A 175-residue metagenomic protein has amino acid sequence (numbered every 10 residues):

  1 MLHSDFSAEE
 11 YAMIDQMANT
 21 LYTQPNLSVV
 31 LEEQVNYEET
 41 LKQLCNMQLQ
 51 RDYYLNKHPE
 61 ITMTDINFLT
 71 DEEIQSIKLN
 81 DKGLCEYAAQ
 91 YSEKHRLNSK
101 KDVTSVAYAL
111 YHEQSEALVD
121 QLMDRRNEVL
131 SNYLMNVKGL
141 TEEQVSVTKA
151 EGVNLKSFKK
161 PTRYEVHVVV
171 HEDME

Functional and structural regions predicted by a protein language model:
M1-N26, V30, Q34-N36: Solvent-exposed beta-strand/coil patches in large extracellular/periplasmic or lumenal scaffold regions
L27, Q34-E175: Periplasmic OmpA/Pal-like peptidoglycan-binding modules at the C-termini of bacterial envelope proteins
